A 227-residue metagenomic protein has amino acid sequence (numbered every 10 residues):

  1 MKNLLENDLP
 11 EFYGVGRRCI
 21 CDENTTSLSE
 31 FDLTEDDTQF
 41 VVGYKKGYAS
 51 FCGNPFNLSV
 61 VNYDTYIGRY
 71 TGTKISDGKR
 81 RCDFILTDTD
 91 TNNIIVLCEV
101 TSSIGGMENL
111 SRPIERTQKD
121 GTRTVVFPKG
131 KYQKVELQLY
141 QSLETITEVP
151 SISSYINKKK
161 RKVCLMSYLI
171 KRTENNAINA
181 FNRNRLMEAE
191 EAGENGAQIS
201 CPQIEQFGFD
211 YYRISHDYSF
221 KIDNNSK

Functional and structural regions predicted by a protein language model:
M1-K79: Basic, amphipathic N-terminal segments that precede the first structured/catalytic domain
I75-S76, S103-M107, K171-N176: Short acidic, S/G/P-rich loop/turn micro-motifs used as interaction or catalytic elements
R80-T87: Short acidic loop-to-beta-strand element that houses the catalytic metal-binding Asp/Glu of nuclease active sites
F84, I94-S103: Conserved catalytic cores of phosphodiester-cleaving nucleases, focusing on short active-site segments
T87-N92, I170-K171: Short, flexible beta-strand-to-coil junctions
I95, L110-T122: N-terminal targeting/trafficking signals and adjacent low-complexity tails
T117-S167: Catalytic cores of nucleic-acid endonucleases
C164-K227: Short, low-complexity, polybasic intrinsically disordered segments
